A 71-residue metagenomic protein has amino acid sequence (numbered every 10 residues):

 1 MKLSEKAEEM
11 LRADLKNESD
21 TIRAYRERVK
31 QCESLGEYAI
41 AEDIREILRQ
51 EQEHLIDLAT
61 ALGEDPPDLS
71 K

Functional and structural regions predicted by a protein language model:
M1-K71: Iron-associated oxidoreductase/ferritin-like identity signal
